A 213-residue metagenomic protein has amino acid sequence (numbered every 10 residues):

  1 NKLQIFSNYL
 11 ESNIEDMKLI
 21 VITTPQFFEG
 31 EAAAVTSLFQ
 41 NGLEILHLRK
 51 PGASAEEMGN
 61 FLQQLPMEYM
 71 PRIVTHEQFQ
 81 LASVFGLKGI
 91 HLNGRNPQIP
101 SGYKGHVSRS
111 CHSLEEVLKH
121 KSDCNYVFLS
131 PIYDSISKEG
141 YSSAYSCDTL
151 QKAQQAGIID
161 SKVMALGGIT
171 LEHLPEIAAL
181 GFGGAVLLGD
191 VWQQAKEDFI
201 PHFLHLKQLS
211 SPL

Functional and structural regions predicted by a protein language model:
N1-D16, S211-L213: N-terminal amphipathic/basic-hydrophobic helices that include classical n-h-c signal peptides and signal-anchor
M17-G30, S108-R109: Active-site mouth loops of central-metabolism enzymes
V21, L46, A82, V127 (+1 more regions): Conserved, mostly hydrophobic/aromatic
F39, L43-G102: N-terminal active-site wall of soluble small-molecule enzyme domains
H47, V74, H91, S108 (+2 more regions): Conserved beta-strand positions in the central sheet of alpha/beta enzyme cores
L62-V74, G105-S113, A144-M164, L206: Alpha-helix-loop-beta-strand connector modules within alpha/beta enzyme cores
T75-K88, H112-D123, A156, I169-A185: Catalytic cores of alpha/beta
N93-P100, F128-G140, L174, A178-L206: Glycine-rich phosphate-binding active-site loops on the catalytic face of alpha/beta enzymes
